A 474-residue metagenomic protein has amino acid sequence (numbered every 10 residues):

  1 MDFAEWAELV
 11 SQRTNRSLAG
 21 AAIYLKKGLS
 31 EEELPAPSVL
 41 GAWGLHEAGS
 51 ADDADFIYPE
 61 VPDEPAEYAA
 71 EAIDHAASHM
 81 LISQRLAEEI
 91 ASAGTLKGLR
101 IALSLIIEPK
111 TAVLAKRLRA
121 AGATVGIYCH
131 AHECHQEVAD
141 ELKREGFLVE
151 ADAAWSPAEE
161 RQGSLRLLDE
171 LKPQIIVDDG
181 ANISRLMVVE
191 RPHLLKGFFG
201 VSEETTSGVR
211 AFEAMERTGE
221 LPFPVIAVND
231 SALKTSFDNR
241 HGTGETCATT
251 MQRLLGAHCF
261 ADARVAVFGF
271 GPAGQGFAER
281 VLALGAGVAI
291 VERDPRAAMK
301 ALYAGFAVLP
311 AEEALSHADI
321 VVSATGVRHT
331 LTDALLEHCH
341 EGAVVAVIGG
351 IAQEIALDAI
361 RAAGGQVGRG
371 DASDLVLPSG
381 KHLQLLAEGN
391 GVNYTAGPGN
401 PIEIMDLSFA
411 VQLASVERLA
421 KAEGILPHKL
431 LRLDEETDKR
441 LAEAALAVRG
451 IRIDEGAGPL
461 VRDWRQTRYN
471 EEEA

Functional and structural regions predicted by a protein language model:
M1-A19, F56-L96, C129-C134, D140-A263: Glycine/serine-rich phosphate-binding loop and adjoining beta1-alpha1 elements at the start of nucleotide-handling
M1-G20, A36-V39, W43, E60-R85 (+6 more regions): Adenosine-phosphate binding glycine-rich loop
K26, L45-A51, Y128-V138, F268 (+1 more regions): NAD(P)-binding Rossmann-fold cofactor-contacting core
G28, I106, G269-G271: Glycine-rich Rossmann-fold phosphate-binding loop(s) that bind the pyrophosphate of adenine dinucleotide cofactors
E31-E33, K110, A273: Hydrophobic/small residue at the entry helix of a nucleotide-binding pocket
D53-E64, A70, L168-D178, L309-I355: Rossmann-like NAD(P)-binding element
R85-A93, K116-R119, A181-R185, V189-L194 (+2 more regions): Rossmann-fold NAD(P) dinucleotide-binding segment
V177-D178, P192-S207, S323, V327 (+2 more regions): ADP-ribose/adenylate-binding Rossmann-like module
